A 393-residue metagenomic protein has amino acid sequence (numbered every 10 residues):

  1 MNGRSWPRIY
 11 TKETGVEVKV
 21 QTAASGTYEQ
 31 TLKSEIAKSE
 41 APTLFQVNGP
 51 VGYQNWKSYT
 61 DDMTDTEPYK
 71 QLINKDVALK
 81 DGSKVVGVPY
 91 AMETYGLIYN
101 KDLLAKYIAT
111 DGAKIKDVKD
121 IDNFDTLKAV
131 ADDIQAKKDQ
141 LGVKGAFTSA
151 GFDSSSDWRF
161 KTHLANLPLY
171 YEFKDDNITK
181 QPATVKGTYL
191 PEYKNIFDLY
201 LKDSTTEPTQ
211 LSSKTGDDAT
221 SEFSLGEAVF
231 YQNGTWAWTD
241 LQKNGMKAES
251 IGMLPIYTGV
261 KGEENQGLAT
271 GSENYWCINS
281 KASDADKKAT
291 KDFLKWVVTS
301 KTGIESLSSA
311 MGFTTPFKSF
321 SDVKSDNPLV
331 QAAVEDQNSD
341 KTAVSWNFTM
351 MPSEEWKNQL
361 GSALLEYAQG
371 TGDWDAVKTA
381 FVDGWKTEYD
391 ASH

Functional and structural regions predicted by a protein language model:
M1-G52, T110, V260-E263, A285-K288 (+3 more regions): Conserved N-terminal structural module of periplasmic/extracytoplasmic solute-binding proteins
M1-S5, E93, S154, N347 (+1 more regions): Extracytoplasmic "Venus flytrap"
T22-T31, D122-T126, L211-L225: Short helix-initiation/N-cap motifs at beta->coil->alpha
N48-A105, G252-P255: Hinge/lid segment of periplasmic solute-binding proteins
G82-Y90, Y95, D125-Q181: Extracytoplasmic/periplasmic solute-binding protein
A131-D132, D175-S213: Glycine-centered hinge/linker elements that transmit conformational signals in sensory and ligand-binding systems
T205, N244-M311: Extracytoplasmic/periplasmic substrate-recognition and gating elements
S213, T270, F313-T314, A332-K386: C-terminal capping/gating helix-and-loop segments adjacent to ligand/active sites or protein-protein/ligand interfaces
